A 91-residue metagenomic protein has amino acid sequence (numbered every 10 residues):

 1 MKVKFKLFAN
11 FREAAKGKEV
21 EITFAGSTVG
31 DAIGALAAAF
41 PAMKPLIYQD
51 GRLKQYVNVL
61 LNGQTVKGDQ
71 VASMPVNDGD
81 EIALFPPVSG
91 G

Functional and structural regions predicted by a protein language model:
M1-G90: Ubiquitin-like/PB1-type beta-grasp interaction modules and other compact soluble beta-rich domains
